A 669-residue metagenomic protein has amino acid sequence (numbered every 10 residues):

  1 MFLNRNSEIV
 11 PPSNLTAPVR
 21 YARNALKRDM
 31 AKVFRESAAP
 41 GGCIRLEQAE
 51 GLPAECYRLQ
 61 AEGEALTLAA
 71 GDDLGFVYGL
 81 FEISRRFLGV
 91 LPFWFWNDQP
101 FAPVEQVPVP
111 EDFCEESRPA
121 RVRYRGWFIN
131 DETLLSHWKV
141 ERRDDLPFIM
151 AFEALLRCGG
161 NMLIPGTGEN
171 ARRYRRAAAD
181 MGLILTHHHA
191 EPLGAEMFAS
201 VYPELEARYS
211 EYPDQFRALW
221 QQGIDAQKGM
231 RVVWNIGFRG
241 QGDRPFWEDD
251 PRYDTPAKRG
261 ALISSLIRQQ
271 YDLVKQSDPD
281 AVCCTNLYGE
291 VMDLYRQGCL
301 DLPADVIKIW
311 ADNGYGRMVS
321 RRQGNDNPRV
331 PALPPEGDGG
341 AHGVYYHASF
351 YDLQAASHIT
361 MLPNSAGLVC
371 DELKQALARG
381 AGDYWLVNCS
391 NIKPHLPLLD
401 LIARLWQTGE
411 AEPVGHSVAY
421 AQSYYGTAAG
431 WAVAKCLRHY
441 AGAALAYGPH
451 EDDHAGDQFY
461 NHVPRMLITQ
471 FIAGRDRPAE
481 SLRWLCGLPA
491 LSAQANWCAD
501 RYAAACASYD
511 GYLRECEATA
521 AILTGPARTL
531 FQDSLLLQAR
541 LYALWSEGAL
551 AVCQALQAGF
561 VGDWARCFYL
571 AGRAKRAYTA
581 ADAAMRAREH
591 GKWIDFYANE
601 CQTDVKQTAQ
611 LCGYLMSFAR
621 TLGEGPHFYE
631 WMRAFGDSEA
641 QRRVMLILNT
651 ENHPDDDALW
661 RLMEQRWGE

Functional and structural regions predicted by a protein language model:
M1-P119: Contiguous, structured surface segment used for ligand recognition
L15, F34, R121, F128-R322 (+3 more regions): Aromatic-lined carbohydrate-binding surfaces of glycoside hydrolases
T16-N24, G71-L74, Y78, R142-L146 (+5 more regions): Soluble non-cytosolic domains of exported or imported proteins
R20, F113, D254, Q269-E669: Substrate-binding groove of N-acetylhexosamine-processing glycoside hydrolases
A25-E36, I83-V90, A154, C158 (+4 more regions): Structured segments of extracytoplasmic/periplasmic soluble domains in secreted or envelope-associated proteins
E47-L88, C158, Q297-C299, D582 (+4 more regions): Intrinsic-disorder/low-complexity accessory segments
L66-A70, L185, V344: Short hydrophobic-aromatic micro-motifs
F101-L146, Q323-V344: Conserved oxyanion/phosphate-binding beta-strand-loop segments in alpha/beta enzyme cores
